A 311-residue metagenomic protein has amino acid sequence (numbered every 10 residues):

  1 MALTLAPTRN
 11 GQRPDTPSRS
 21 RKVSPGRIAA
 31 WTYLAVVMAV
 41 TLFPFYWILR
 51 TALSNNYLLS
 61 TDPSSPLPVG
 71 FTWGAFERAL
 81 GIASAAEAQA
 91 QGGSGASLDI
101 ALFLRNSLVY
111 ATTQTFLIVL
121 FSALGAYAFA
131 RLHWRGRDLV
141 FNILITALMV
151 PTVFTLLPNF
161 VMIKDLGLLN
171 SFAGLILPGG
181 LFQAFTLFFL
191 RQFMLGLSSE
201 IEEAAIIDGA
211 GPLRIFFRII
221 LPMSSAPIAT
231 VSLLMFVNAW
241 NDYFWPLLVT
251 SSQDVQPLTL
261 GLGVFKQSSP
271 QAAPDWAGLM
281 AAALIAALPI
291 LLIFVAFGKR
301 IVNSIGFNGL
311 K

Functional and structural regions predicted by a protein language model:
M1-V23: Short, Lys/Arg-rich, polar N-terminal cytosolic tail immediately upstream of the first transmembrane signal-anchor
R27-K311: A structural signal for multi-pass alpha-helical bundles of membrane permease subunits that mediate small-molecule
